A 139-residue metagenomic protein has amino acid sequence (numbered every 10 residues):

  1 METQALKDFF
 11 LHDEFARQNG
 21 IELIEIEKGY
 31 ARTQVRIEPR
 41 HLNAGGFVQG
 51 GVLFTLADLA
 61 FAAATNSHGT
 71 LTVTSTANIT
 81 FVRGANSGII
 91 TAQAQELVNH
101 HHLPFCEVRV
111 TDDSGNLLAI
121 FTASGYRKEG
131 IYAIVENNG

Functional and structural regions predicted by a protein language model:
M1-G139: Terminal targeting signals and extreme-terminal segments of soluble enzymes
